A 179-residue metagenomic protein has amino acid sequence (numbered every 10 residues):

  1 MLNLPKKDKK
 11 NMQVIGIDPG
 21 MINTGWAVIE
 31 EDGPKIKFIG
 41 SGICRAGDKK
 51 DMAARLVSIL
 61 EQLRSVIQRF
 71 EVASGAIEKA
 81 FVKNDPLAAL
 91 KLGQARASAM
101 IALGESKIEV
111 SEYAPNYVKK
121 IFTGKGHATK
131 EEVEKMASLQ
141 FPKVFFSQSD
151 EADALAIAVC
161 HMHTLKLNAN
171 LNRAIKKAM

Functional and structural regions predicted by a protein language model:
M1-M179: Phosphate- and other anionic-substrate recognition elements at nucleic-acid/protein interfaces
